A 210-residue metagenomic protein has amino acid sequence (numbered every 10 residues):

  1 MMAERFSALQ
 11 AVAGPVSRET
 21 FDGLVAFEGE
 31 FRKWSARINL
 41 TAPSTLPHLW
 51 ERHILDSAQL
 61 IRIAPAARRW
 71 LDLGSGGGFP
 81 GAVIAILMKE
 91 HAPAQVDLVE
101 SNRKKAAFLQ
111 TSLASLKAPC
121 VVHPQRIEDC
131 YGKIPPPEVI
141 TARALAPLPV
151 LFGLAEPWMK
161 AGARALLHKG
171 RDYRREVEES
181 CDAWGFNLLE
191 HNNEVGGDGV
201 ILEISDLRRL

Functional and structural regions predicted by a protein language model:
M1-A67, L71, K104-A118: Class I SAM-dependent transferase core
A58-A142, F152: Conserved SAM/SAH cofactor-binding pocket of Class I
G76, A144-P147, R171-Y173: Short glycine-rich anion-binding loops that position phosphate/pyrophosphate groups of nucleotides and phosphorylated
P80, P157-M159, W184: Glycine-rich, phosphate-binding/catalytic loops in enzymes
Q95, P119-V121, R164, G185-L189: Conserved beta-strand segments of alpha/beta enzyme cores
F152-R164: A short glycine-rich, Lys/Arg-flanked "PGG" loop and its adjoining helix->strand segment in the class I
G162-D172: Conserved beta-strand signature within the Rossmann-like core of class I S-adenosyl-L-methionine
G170-L210: Active-site capping/gating segments
